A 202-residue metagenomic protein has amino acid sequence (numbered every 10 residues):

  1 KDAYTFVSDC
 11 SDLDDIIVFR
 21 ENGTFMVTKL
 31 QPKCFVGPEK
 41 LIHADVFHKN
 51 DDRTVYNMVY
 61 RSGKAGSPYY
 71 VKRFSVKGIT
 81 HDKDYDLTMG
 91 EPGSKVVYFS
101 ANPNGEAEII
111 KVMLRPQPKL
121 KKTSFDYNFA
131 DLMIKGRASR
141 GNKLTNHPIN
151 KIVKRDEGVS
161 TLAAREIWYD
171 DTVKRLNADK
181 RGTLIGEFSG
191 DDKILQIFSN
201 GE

Functional and structural regions predicted by a protein language model:
K1-E202: C-terminal interaction appendages of subunits in large macromolecular complexes
